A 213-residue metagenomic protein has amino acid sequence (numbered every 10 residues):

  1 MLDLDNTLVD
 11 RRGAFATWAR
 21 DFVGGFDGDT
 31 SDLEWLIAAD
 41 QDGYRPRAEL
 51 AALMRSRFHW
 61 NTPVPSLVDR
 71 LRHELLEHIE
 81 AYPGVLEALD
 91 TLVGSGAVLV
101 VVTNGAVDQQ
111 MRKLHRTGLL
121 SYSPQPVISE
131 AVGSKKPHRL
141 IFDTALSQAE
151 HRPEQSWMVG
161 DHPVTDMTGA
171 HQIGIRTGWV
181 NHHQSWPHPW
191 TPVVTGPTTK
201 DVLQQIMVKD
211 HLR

Functional and structural regions predicted by a protein language model:
M1-E87: N-terminal helical cap/lid subdomain that shapes the substrate entry/recognition surface in HAD-like hydrolases
L75-E80, N104-G105, S134: Short, flexible loop segments at the rims of nucleotide/cofactor-binding pockets, characterized by
D90-V93, V98-V100, A106-R213: Asp-based, Mg2+/Mn2+-dependent phosphohydrolase catalytic module
